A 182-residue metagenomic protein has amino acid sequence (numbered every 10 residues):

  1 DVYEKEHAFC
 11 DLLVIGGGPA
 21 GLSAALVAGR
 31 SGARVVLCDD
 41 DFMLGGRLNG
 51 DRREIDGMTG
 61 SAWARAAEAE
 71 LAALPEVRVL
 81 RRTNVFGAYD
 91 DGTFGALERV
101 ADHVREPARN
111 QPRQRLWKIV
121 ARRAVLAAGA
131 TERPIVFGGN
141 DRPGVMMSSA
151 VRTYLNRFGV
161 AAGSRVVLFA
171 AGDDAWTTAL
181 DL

Functional and structural regions predicted by a protein language model:
D1-L182: Residues forming the flavin
